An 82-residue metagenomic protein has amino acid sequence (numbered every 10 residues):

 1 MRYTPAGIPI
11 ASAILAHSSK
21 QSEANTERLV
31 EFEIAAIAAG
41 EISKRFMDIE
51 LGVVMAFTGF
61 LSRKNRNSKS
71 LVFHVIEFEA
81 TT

Functional and structural regions predicted by a protein language model:
M1-T82: Single-stranded nucleic acid-binding surfaces, predominantly the OB-fold ssDNA-binding core
